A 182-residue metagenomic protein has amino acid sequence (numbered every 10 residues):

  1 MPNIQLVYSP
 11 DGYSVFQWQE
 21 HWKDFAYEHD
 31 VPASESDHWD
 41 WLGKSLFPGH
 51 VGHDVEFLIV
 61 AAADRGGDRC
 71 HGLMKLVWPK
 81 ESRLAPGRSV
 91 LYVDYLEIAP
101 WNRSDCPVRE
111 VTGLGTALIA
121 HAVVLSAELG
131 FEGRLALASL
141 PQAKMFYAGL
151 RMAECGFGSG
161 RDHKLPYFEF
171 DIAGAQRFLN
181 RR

Functional and structural regions predicted by a protein language model:
M1-R109, A117, V124-R134, Q142-R182: Non-catalytic substrate-recognition and accessory regions of acyl/acetyltransferase enzymes
T112: Mg2+/Mn2+-dependent nuclease catalytic core
